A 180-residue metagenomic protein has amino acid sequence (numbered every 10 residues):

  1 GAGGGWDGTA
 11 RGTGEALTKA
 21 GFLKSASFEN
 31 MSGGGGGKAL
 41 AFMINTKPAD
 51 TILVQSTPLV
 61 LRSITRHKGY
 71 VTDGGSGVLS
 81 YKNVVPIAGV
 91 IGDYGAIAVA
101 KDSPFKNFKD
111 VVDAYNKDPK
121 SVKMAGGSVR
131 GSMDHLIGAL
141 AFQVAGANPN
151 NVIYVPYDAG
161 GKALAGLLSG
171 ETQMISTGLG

Functional and structural regions predicted by a protein language model:
G1-N83, R130, A145-L179: N-terminal (or domain-start) structured segment
R11, K109-V112, A139: Generic alpha-helical structural signal
L40-T46, K117, V122-G126: Generic detector of contiguous secondary-structure segments
V60-Y70, A88-P104, A139-V144: Periplasmic solute-binding protein
G74-M124: A conserved helix-loop-strand patch within extracytoplasmic ligand-binding domains of the periplasmic binding
V129-H135: Secondary-structure junction motif
